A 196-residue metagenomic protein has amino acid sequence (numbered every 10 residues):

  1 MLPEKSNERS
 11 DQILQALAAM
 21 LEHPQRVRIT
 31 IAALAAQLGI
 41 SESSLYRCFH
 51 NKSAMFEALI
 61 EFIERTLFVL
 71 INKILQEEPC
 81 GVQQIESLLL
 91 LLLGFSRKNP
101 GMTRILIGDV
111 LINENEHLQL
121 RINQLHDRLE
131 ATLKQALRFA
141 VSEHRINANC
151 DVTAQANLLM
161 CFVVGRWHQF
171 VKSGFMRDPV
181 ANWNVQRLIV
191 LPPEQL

Functional and structural regions predicted by a protein language model:
M1-E8: N-terminal intrinsically disordered/low-complexity leader segments
R9-L17, L34, L59-I63, L67 (+1 more regions): Generic hydrophobic, amphipathic alpha-helix propensity
Q12, M20-A54, A58: Helix-turn-helix
A58, N72-K98, V152-L159: Hydrophobic alpha-helical connector segments
R65-F68, N72, E116-E143, T153-N157: Amphipathic alpha-helical packing segments from all-alpha helical-bundle domains
S87, G94, K98, A131 (+4 more regions): C-terminal peripheral helix-coil segments that are non-catalytic and often amphipathic
R97-H117: Amphipathic alpha-helical segments used for helix-helix packing
